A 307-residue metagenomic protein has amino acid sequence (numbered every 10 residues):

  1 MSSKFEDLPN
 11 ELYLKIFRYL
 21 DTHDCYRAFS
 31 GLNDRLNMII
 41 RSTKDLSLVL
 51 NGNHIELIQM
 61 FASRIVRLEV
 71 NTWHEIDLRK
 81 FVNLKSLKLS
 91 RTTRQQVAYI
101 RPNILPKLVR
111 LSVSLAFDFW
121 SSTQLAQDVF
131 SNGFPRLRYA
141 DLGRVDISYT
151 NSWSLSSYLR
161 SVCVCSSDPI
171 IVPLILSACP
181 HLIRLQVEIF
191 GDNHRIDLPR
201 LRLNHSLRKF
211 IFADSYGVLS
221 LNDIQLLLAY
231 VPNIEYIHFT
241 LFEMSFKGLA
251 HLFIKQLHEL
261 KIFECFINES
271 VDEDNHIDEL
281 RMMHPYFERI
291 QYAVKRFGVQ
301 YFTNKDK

Functional and structural regions predicted by a protein language model:
M1-K307: Eukaryote-biased activation of long, low-complexity terminal tails and linkers
